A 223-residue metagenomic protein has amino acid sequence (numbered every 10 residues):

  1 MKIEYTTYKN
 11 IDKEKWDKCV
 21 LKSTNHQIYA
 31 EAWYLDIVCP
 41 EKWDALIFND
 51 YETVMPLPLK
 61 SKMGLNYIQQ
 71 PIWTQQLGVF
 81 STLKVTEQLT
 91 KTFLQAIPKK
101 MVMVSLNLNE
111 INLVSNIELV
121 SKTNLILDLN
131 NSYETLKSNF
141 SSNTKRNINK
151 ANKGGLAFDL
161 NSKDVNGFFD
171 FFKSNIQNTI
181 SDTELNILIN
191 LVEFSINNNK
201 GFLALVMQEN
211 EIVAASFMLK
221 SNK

Functional and structural regions predicted by a protein language model:
K2-D50, M55-G64, L108-K223: A conserved beta-strand-loop-helix scaffold within acyl/acetyltransferase catalytic domains
K62-L119, N222-K223: Acyl-donor binding region in acyl/amide transferases
